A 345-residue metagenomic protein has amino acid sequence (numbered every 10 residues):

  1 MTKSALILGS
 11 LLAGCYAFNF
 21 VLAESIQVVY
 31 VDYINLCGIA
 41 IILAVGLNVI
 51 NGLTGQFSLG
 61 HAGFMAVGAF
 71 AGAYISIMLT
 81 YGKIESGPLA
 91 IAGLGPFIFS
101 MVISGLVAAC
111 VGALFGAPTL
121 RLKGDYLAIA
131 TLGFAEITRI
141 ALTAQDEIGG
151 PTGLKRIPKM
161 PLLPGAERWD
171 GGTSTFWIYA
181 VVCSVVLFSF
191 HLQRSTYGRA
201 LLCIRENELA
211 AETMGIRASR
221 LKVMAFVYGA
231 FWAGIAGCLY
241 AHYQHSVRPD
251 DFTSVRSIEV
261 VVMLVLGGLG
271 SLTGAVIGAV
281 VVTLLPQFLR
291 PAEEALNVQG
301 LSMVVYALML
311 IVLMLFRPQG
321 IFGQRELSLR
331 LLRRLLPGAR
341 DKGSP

Functional and structural regions predicted by a protein language model:
M1-P345: Transmembrane alpha-helices and adjacent helix-loop boundaries
